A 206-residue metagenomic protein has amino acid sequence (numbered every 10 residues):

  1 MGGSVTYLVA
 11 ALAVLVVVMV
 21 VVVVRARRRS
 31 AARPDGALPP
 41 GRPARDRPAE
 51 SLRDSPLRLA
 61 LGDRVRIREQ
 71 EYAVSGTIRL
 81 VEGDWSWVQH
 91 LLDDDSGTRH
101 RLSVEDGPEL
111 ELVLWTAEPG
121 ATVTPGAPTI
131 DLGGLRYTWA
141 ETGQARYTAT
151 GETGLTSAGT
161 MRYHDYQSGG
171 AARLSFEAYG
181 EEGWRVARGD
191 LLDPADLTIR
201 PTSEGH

Functional and structural regions predicted by a protein language model:
M1-E71, S75-V88, D94-H206: Mixed-charge, low-complexity intrinsically disordered regions
